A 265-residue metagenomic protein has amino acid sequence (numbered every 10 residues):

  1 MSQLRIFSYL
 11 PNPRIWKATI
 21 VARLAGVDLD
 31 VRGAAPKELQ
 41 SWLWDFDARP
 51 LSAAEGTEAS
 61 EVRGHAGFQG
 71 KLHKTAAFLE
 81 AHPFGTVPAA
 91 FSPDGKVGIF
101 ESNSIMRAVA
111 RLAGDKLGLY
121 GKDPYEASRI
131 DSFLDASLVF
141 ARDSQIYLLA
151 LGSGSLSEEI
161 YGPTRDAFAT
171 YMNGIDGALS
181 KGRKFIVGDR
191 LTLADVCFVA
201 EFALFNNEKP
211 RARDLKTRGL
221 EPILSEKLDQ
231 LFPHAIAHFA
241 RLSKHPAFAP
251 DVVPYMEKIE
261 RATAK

Functional and structural regions predicted by a protein language model:
M1-R165: GST-like domain detector, emphasizing the conserved glutathione-binding G-site in the N-terminal thioredoxin-like
G121-A240: GST-like fold's C-terminal all-alpha helical module
A240, K244-P250: Primarily interfacial, aromatic-capped hydrophobic alpha-helices that serve as membrane anchors
F248-K265: C-terminal helix/juxtamembrane-tail motif
